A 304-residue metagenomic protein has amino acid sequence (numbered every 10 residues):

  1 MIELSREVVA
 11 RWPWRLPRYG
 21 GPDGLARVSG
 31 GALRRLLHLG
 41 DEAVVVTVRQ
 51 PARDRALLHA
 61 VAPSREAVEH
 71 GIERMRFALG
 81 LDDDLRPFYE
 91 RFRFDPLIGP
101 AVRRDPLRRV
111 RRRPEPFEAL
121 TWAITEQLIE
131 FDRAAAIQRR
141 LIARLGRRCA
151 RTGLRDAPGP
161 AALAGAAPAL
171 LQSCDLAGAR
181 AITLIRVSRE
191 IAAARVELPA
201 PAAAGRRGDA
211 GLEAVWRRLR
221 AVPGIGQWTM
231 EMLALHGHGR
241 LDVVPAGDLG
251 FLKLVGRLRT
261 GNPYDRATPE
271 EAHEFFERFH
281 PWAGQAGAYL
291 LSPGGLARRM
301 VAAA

Functional and structural regions predicted by a protein language model:
M1-A304: HhH-family (HhH-GPD) DNA N-glycosylase catalytic core used in base-excision repair
